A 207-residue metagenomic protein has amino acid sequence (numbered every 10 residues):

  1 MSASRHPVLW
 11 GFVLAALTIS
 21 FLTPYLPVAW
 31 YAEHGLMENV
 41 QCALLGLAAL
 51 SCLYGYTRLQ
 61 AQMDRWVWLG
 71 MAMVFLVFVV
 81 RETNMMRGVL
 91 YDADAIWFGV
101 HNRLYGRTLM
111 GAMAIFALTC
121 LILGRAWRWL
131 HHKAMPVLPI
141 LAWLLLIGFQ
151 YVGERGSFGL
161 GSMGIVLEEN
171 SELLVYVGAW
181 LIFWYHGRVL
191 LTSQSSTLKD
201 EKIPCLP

Functional and structural regions predicted by a protein language model:
M1-V13: N-terminal membrane topogenic signal
S2-A3, Y54-V67, G124-M135: Membrane-interface helix-boundary motifs at transmembrane edges
G11-A15, Q41-Y54, G106-I122, E172-L190: Hydrophobic cores of alpha-helical transmembrane segments in multi-pass inner/ER membrane proteins, independent
S20-W30, N84-D94, I122-A126, Y151-G161: Juxtamembrane "helix-exit" motif on the non-cytosolic side of transmembrane helices
T23-L36, Y54-A61: Short, hydrophobic transmembrane alpha-helix segments
Y31-N39, A95-L109, I165-L173: Short aromatic-rich membrane-water interface segments that cap or initiate transmembrane helices in multi-pass membrane
F78-H131: Membrane-proximal helix-loop-helix units in multi-pass membrane proteins
G148-F158, L167-P204: C-terminal transmembrane-bundle signature of multipass membrane proteins, characterized by strong activation on
